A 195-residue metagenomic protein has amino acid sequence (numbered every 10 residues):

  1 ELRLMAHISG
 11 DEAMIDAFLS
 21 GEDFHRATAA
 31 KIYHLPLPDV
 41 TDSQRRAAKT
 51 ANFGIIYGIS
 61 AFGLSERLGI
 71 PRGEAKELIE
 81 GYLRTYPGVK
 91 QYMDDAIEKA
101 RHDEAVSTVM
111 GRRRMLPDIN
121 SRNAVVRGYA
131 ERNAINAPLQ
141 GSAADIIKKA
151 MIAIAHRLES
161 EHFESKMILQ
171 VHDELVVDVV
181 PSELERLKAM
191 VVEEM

Functional and structural regions predicted by a protein language model:
E1-M195: Conserved catalytic core of nucleotide polymerization and phosphodiester-bond processing enzymes
